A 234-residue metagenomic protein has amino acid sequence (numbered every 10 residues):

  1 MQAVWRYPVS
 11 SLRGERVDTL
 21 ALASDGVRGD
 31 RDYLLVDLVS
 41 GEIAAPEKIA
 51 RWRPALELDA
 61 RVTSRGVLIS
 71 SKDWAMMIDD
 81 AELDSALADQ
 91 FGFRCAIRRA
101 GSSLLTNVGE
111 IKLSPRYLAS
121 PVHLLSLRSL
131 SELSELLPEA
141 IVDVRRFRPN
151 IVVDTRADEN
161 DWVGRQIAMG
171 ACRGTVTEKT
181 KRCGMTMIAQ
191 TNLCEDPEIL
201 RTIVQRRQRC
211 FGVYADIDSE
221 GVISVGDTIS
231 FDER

Functional and structural regions predicted by a protein language model:
M1-R234: Metal-cofactor-dependent catalytic cores
